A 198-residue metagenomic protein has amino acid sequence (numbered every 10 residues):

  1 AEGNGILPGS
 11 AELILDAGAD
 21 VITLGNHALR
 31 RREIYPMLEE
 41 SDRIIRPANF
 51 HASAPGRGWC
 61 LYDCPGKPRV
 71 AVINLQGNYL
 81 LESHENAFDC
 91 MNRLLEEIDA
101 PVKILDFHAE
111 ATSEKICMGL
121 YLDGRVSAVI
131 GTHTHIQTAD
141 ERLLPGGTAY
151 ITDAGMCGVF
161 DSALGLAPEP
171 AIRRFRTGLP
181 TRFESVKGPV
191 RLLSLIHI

Functional and structural regions predicted by a protein language model:
A1, N26-A28, N49, L75-G77 (+3 more regions): Active-site metal-binding loops of divalent metal-dependent hydrolases
A1-G5, V21, G25-R32: Active-site neighborhood of divalent metal-dependent phosphoester/pyrophosphate hydrolases
G5-E12: Short, acidic/polar
E12-L24, P36-R46, T112-S185: Conserved beta-sheet core of the metallophosphoesterase superfamily
R30-Y62, V72: Glycine/small-residue-rich loop that forms an oxyanion/phosphate-binding "nest" at active or ligand-binding sites
P55-V102: Binuclear metal-dependent hydrolase catalytic cores centered on His/Asp/Glu-rich metal-binding motifs
D89-E97, V102-K103, F107-G119, A128: Conserved, well-structured core segments that form or line functional sites
I196-I198: Conserved small/polar residues in nucleotide/adenosyl-binding loops
